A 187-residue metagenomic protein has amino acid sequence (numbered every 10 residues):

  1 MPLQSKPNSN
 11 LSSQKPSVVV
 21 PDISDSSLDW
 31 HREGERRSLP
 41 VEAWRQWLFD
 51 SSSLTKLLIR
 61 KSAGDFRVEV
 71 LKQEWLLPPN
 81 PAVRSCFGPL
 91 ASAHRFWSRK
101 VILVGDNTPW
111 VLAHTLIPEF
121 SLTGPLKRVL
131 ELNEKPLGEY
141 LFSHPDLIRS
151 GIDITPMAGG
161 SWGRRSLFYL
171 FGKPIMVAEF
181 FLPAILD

Functional and structural regions predicted by a protein language model:
P2-D187: Composition-driven recognition of glycine/serine/threonine/acidic- and proline-rich low-complexity segments and repeats
